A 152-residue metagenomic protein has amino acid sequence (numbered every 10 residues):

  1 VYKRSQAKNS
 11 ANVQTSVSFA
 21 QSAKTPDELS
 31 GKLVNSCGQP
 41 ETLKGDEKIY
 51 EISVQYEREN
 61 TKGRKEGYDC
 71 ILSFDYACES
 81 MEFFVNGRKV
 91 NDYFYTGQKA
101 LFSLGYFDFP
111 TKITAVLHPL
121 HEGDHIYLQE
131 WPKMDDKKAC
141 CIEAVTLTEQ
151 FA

Functional and structural regions predicted by a protein language model:
V1-A152: Non-catalytic C-terminal accessory domains or segments of carbohydrate-active enzymes
